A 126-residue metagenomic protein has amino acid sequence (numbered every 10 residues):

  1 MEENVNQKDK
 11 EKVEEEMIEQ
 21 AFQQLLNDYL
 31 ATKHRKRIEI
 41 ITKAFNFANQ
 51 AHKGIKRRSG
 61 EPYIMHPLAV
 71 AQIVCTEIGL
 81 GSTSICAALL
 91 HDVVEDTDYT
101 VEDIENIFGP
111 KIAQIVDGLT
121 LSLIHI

Functional and structural regions predicted by a protein language model:
E2-E11, E15-K33: Short, contiguous pre-domain boundary segments
R35-F45: Conserved oxyanion/phosphate-binding beta-strand-loop segments in alpha/beta enzyme cores
K43, F47, K53-A88, V93-D103: Alpha-helical phosphate/pyrophosphate-handling elements in metalloenzyme active cores
T100-A113: A short alpha->loop->secondary-structure connector
I124-I126: Conserved small/polar residues in nucleotide/adenosyl-binding loops
